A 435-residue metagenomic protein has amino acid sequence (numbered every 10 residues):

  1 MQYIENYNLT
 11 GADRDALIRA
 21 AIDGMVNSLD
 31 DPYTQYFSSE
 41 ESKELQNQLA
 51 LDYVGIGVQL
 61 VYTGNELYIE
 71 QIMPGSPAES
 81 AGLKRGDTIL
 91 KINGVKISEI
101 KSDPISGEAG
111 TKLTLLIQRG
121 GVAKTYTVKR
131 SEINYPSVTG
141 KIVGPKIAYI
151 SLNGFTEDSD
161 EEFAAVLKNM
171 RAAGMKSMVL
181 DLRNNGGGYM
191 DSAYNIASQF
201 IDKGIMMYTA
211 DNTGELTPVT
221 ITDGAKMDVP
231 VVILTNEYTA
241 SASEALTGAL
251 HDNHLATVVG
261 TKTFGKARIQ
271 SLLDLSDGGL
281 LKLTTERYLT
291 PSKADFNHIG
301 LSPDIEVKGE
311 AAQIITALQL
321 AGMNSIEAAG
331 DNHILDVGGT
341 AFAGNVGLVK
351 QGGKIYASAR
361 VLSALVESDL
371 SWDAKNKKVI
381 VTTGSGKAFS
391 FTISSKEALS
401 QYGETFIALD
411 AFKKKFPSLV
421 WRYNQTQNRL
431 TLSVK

Functional and structural regions predicted by a protein language model:
M1, G309-K435: Primary recognition of N-terminal secretory signal peptides and signal-anchoring hydrophobic helices
M1-N8, Q71-P74: Short, small/acidic-rich helices and loops at N termini and domain boundaries of DNA replication/processing enzymes
N6-Y68, K112-T114, Q118-T127, Y135 (+1 more regions): Extended, small/polar residue-biased N-terminal targeting/export presequences and adjacent propeptide/linker tracts
D13, L17-M25, L29, E41 (+12 more regions): Stable alpha-helical elements in mature extracytoplasmic
R19-I22, Q59-M73, K146-Y149, A329-D336: PDZ/PDZ-like groove recognition
L51-S98, E157, G353, Y402 (+1 more regions): PDZ/PDZ-like domain segments forming the peptide/carboxylate-binding groove, activating on the N-terminal beta-strands
E70-Q71, E79, R85, N93-K266 (+1 more regions): Cleft-lining beta-strand/loop regions that shape enzyme active-site pockets
G86-T88, G279, A294: Structural motif
